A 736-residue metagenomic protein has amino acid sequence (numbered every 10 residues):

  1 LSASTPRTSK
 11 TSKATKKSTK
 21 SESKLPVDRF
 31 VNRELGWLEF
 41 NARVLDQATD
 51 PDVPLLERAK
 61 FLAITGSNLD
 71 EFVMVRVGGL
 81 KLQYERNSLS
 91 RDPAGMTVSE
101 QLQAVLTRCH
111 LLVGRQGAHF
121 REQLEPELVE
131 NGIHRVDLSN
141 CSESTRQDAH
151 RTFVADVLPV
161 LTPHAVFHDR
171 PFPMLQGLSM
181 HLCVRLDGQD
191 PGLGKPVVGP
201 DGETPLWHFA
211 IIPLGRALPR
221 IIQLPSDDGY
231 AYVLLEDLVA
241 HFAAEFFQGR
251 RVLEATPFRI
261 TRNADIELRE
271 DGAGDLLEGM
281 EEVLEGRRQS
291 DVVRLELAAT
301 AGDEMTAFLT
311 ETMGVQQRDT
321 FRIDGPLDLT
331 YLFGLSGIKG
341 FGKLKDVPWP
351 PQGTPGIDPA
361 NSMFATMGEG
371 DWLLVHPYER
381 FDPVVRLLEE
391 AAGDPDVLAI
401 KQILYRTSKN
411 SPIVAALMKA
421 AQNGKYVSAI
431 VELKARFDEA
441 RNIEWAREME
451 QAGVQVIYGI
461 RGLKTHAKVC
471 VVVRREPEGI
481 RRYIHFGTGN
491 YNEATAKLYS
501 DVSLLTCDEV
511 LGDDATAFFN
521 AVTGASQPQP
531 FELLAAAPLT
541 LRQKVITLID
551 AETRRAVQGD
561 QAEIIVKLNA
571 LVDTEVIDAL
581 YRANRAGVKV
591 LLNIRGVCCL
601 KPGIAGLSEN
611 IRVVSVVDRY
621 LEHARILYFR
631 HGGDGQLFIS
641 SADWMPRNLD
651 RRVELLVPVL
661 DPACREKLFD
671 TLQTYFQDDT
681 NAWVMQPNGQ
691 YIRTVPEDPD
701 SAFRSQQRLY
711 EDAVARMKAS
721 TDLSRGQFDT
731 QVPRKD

Functional and structural regions predicted by a protein language model:
L1-I564, R582-A586, C598-E622, I626-D736: N-terminal localization/anchoring segments of enzymes in phospholipid and broader phosphate metabolism
N569: Cofactor-pocket helix-loop regions in the catalytic cores of large enzyme subunits
T574-I577, Y581: Glycine/threonine-rich ATP-lid/beta-loop region of ATP-binding domains
L591-N593: Hydrophobic alpha/beta core scaffold segments
